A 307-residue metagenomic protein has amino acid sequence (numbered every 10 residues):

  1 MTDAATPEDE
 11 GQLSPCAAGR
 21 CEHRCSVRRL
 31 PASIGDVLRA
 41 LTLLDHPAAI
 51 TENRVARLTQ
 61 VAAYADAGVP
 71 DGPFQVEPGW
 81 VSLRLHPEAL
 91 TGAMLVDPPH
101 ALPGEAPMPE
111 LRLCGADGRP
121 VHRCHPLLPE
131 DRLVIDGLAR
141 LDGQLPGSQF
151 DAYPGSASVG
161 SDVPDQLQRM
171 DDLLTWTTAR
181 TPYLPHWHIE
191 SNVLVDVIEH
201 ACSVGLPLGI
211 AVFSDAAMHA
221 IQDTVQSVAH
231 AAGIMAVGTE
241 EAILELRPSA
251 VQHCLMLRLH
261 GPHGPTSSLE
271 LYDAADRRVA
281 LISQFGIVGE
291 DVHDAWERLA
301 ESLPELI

Functional and structural regions predicted by a protein language model:
M1-C21, F213-M218, H230-I307: C-terminal functional regions that serve as terminal interaction/effector modules
M1-L102: An N-terminus-focused feature that recognizes amino-terminal "leader" regions
R28-I50, F150-V225, T239: Surface-exposed interaction/gating patches
I50, E77, R112-C114, H125-L127 (+3 more regions): Residues in well-ordered beta-strands of folded domains
R54-A56, G118, A216-A217, D276: Detector for glycine-centered tight turns/loop "hinges" at secondary-structure junctions
T59-Q60, H122-C124, A220-I221, A280: Short helix/loop capping segments that flank catalytic or ligand/cofactor-binding pockets
A62-R112, M218-L269: Intrinsic, low-complexity N-terminal interaction/targeting segments
S82-L167, P262-G264, E270-A274, V279: Hydrophobic, ordered structural segments
